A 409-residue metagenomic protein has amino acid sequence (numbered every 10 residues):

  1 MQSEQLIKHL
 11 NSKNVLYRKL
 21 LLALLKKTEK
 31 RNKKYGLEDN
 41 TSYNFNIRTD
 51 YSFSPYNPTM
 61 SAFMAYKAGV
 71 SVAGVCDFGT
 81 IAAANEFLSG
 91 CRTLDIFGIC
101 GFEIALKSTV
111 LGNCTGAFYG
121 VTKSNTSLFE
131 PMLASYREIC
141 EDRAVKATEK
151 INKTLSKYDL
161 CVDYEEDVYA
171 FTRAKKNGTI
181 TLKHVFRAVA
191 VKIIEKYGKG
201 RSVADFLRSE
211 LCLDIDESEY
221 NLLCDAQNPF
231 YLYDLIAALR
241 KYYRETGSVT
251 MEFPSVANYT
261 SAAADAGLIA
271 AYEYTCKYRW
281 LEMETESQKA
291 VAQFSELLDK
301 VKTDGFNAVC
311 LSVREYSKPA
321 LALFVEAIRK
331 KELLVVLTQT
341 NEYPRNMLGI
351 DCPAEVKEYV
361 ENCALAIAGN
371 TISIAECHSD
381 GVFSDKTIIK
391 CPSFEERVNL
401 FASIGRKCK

Functional and structural regions predicted by a protein language model:
M1-G112, D234-G267, Y272-R345, G381 (+1 more regions): An N-terminally biased module of ancient metal coordination in phosphate/nucleic-acid-related enzymes
E103-D142: Active-site phosphate-binding/coordination module
L111-Y119, T181-V191, I350-D351: Aromatic- and acidic-residue-enriched segments that line the glycan-binding/catalytic groove of carbohydrate-active
T126-E210: Non-catalytic, alpha-helical, charged scaffold/linker segments that couple or flank catalytic or architectural cores
L182-E273: Conserved acidic, metal-coordinating active-site core of Asp-based, Mg2+-dependent phosphoryl-transfer enzymes
R345-G349, P353: Outer-membrane beta-barrel translocator/channel fold
C352-N362: Acidic, Ser/Thr-rich peripheral helices and adjacent loops at domain boundaries
V360-C377: Charge-dense, extended regions
